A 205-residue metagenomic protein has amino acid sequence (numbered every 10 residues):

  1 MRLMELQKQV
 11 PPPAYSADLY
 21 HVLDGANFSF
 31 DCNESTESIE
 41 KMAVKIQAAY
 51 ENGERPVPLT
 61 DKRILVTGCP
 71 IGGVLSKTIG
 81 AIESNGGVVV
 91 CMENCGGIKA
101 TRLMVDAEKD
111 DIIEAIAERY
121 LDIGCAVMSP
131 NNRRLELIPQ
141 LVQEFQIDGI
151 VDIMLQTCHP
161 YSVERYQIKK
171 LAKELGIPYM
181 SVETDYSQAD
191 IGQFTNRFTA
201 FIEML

Functional and structural regions predicted by a protein language model:
M1-V89, E93-A100: A charged, amphipathic alpha-helical module
G68-G73, T157-S162, A189: Gly/Ser/Thr-rich loops at beta-strand to alpha-helix junctions that form or flank small-molecule/cofactor-binding
C69-P130, R134-L137, L141: Redox- and metal-dependent alpha/beta enzyme cores, enriched for Fe-S-associated oxidoreductases and cofactor-handling
C125, F145, L171-K173: C-terminal structured domains
V142, Q146-V151: Proline-aspartate-enriched helix->loop->beta-strand connector
M154: Short secondary-structure boundary segments
V163-L205: Peripheral docking tails and interdomain loops at the edges of cofactor- or intermediate-handling domains
